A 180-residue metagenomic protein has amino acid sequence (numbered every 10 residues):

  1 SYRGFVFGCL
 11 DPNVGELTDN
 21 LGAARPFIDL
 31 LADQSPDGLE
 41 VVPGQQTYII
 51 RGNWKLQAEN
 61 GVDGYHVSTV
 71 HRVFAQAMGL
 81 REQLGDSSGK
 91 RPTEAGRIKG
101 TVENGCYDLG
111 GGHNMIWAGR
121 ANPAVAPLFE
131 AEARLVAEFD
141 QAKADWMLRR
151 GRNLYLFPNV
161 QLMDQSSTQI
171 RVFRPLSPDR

Functional and structural regions predicted by a protein language model:
Y2-R180: C-terminal catalytic domain of Rieske-type non-heme iron oxygenases
